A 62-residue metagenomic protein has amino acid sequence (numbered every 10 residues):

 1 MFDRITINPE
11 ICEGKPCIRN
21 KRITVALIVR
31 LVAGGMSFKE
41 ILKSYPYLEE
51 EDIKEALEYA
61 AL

Functional and structural regions predicted by a protein language model:
M1, G14, A26-R30: N-proximal short alpha-helices
F2-C17: Short, Lys/Arg-enriched N-terminal segment that forms or immediately precedes the first helix of a structured domain
N20: Anion-recognition interface
T24-L62: Long, charge-rich, low-complexity alpha-helical segments
